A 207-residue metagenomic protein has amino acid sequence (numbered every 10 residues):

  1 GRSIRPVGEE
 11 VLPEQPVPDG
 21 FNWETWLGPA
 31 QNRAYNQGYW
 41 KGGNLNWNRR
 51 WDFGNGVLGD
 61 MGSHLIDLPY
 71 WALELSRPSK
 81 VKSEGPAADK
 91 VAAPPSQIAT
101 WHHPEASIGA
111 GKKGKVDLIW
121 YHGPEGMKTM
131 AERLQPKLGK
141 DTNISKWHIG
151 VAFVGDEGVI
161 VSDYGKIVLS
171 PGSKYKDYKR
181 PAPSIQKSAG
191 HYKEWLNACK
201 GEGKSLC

Functional and structural regions predicted by a protein language model:
R2-R77: Mid-domain beta-loop-alpha active-site segment that forms a flexible, acidic cofactor/metal-binding surface
M61, I66, L73, R77-C207: Glycine-enriched catalytic-core subsegment of oxygenase/oxidase enzymes
